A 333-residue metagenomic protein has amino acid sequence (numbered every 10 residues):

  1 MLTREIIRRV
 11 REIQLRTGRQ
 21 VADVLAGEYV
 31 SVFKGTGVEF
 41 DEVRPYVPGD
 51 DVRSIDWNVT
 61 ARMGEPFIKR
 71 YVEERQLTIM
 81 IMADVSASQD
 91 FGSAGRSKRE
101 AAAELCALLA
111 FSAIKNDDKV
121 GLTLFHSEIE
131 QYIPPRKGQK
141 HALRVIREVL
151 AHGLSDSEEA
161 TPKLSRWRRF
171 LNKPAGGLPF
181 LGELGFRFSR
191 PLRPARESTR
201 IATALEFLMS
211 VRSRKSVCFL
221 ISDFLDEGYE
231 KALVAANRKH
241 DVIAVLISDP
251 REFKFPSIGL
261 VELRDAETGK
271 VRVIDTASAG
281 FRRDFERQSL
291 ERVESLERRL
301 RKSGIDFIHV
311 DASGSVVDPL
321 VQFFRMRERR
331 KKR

Functional and structural regions predicted by a protein language model:
M1-Y29, P45-D50, V59, I68-E104 (+1 more regions): Exposed, interaction-prone extracellular/peripheral surfaces
F33-G37: A positional/architectural concept
R53-M63: N-terminal low-complexity, intrinsically disordered segments
